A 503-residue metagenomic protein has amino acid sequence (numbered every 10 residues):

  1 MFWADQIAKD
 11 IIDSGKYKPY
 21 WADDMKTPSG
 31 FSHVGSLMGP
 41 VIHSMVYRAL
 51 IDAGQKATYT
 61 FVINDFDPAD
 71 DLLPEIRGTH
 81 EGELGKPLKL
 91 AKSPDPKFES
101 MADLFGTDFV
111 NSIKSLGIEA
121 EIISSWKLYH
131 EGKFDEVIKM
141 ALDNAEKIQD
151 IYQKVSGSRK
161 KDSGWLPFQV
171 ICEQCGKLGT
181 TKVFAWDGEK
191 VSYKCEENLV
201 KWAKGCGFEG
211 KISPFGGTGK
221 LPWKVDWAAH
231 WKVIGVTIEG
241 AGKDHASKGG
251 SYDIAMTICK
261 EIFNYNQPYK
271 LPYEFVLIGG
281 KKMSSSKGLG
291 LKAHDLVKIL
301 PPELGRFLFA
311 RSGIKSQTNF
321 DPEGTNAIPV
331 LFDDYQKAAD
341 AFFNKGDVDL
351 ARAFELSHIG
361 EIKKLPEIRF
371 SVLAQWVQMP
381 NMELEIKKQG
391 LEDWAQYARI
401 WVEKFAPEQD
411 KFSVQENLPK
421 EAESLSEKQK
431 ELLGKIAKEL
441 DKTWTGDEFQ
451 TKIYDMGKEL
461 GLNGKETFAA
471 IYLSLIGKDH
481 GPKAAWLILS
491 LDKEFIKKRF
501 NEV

Functional and structural regions predicted by a protein language model:
M1-K16, S32, T58-T60, Q149 (+3 more regions): Basic, alpha-helical terminal appendages of large translation-related enzymes
M1-R77, A228-S247: N-terminal catalytic cores of NTP/NDP-binding nucleotidyl/phosphoryl-transfer enzymes
K18-P19, A120, V233-T237, K281 (+4 more regions): Short amphipathic alpha-helical segments and their helix-coil junctions
H33, A141, P301, I471: Residue-level signal for inorganic ion chemistry
D67-E83, V137-I138, K282-M283, G288: Charged, often glycine-rich, active-site loop that binds/positions anionic groups
H80-S112, L116: A glycine-rich helix N-cap at a beta->alpha junction
I118-I122, W126-P272, L277-A293: Active-site cores that bind ATP or allylic diphosphates and position pyrophosphate for catalysis
S247-K248, Y252, F263, Y273-P407 (+1 more regions): Catalytic adenosine-cofactor/nucleotide-binding cores of aminoacyl-tRNA synthetases and other
